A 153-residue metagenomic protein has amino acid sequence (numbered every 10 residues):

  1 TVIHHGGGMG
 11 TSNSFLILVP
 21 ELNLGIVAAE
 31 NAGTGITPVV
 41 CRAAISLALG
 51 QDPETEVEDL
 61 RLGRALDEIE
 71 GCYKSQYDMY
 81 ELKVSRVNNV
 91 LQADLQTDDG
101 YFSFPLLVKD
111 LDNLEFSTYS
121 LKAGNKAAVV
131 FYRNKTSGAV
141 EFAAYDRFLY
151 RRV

Functional and structural regions predicted by a protein language model:
T1-V153: Catalytic loop of the DD-peptidase/beta-lactamase superfamily, centered on the K-T-G motif and neighboring
